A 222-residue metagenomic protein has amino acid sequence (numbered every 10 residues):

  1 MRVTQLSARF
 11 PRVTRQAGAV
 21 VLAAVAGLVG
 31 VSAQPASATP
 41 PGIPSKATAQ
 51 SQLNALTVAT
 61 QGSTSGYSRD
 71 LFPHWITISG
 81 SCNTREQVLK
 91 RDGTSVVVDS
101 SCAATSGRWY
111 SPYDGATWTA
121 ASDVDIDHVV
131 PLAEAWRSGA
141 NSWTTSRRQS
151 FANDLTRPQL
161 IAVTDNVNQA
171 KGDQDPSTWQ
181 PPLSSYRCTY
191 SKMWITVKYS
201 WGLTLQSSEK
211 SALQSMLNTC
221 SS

Functional and structural regions predicted by a protein language model:
M1-T39: Secretory targeting and sorting signals
L28, A36-S79, S207-S211, S221-S222: N-terminal module-boundary/linker segments of secreted carbohydrate-active enzymes
S32, Q87, E134-S138: Active-site-proximal flexible loops/turns
V58-L132: Secreted/periplasmic proteins that engage bacterial cell-wall peptidoglycan
W109-S222: Domain-level detector of nuclease and nuclease-like folds in predominantly extracellular/periplasmic contexts
